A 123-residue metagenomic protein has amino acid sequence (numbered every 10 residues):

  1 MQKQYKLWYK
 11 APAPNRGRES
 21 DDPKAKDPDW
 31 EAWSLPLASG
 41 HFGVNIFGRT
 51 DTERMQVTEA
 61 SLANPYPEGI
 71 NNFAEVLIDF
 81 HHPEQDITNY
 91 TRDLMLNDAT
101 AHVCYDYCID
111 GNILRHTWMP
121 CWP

Functional and structural regions predicted by a protein language model:
M1-P123: Beta-sandwich/jelly-roll carbohydrate-recognition scaffolds of carbohydrate-active enzymes
